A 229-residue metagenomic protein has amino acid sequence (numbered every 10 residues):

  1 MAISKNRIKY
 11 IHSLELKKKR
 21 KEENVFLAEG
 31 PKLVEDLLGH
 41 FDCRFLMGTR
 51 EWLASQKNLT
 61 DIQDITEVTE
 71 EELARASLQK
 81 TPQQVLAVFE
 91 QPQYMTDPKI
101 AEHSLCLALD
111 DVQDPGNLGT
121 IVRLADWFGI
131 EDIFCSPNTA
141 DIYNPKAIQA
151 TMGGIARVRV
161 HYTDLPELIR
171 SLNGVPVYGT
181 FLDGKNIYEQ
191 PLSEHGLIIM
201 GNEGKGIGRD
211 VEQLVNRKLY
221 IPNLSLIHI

Functional and structural regions predicted by a protein language model:
M1-W52, A140: Boundary-proximal intrinsically disordered activation/regulatory segments immediately upstream of a helical core
F26-A28, R44-R50, V160-H161, P176-L182 (+1 more regions): Short, hydrophobic beta-strand segments that form beta-sheet elements in well-ordered domains
K32-V34, W52-L53, E72-L73, Q93 (+3 more regions): Alpha-helix capping/helix-boundary segments
T66-V88: Glycine/small-residue-rich loop that forms an oxyanion/phosphate-binding "nest" at active or ligand-binding sites
P98-D183: RNA substrate-binding interface of SAM-dependent RNA methyltransferases
G179-L224: Active-site/ligand-binding-proximal alpha/beta "capping" segment
I227-I229: Conserved small/polar residues in nucleotide/adenosyl-binding loops
